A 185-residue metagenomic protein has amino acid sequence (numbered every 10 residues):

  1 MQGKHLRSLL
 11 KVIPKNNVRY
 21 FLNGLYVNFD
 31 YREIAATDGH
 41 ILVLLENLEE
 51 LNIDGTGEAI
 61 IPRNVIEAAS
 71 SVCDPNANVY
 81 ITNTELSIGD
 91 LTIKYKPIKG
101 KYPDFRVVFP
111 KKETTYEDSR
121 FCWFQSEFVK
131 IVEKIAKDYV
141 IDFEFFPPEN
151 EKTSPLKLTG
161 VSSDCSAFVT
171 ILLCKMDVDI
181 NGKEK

Functional and structural regions predicted by a protein language model:
M1-K185: DNA polymerase processivity clamps
